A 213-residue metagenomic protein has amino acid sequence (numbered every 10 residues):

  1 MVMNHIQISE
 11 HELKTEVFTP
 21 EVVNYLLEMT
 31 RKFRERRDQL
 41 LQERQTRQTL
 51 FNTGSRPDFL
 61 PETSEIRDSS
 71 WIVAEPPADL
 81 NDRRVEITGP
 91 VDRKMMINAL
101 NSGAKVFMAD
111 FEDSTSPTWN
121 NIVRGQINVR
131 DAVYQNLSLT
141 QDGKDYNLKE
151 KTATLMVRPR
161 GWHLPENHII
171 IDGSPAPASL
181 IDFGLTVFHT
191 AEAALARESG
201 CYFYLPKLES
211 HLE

Functional and structural regions predicted by a protein language model:
M3-E28, K32, P57-S69, P77 (+4 more regions): Conserved alpha/beta-domain cores
R34-D68: An N-cap/entry alpha-helix motif that binds or orients negatively charged groups
F51, M108-R124, L205-L208: Glycine-rich, proline-tolerant flexible connector loops at the mouths of alpha/beta enzymes
I72: Conserved mixed alpha/beta core segments that line enzyme active sites in large multi-domain catalysts
V91-K94, S114: Short acidic loop-to-helix transition motifs that present clustered carboxylates
G103-V106: Glycine-enriched alpha-helix->loop->beta-strand junction motifs that scaffold or abut catalytic
G125-S138: Acidic, Ser/Thr-rich peripheral helices and adjacent loops at domain boundaries
